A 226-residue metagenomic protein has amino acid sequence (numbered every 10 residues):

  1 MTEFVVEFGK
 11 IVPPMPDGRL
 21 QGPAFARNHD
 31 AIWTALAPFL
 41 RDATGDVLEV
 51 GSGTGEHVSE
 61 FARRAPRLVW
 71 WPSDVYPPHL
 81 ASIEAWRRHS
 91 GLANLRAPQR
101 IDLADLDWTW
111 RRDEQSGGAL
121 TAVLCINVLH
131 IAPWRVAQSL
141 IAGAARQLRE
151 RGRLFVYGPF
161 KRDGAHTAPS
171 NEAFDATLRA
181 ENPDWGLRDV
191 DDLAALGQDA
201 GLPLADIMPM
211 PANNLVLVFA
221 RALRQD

Functional and structural regions predicted by a protein language model:
T2-D42: Class I SAM-dependent methyltransferase Rossmann-like catalytic core, especially the SAM/SAH-binding loop
A43-G53: Conserved class I S-adenosyl-L-methionine
L48, E60-W108: Class I SAM-dependent methyltransferase SAM/SAH-binding core
L124: A conserved beta-strand element that flanks and buttresses the S-adenosyl-L-methionine
I131-A144: A short, conserved alpha-helix within the catalytic core of class I
R151-F160: Conserved beta-strand signature within the Rossmann-like core of class I S-adenosyl-L-methionine
T167-D191: Conserved Class I S-adenosyl-L-methionine
